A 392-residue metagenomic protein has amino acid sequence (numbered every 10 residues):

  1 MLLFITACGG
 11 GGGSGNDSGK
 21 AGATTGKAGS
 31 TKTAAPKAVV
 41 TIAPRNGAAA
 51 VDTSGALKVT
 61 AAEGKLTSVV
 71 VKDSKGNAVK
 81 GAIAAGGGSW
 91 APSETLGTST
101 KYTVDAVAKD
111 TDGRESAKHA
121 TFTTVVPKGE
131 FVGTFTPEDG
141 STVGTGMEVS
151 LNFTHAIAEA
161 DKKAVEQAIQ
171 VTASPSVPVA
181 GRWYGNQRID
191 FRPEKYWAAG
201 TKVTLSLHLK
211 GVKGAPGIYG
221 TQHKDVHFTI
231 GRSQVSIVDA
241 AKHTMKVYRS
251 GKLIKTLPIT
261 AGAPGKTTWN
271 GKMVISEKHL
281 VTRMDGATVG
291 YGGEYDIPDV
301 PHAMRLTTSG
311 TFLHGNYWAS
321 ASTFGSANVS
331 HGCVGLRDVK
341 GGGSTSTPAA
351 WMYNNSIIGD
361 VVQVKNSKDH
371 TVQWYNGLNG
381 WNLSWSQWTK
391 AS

Functional and structural regions predicted by a protein language model:
M1-I5, G9-R232: Acidic, low-complexity Ser/Thr/Gly/Pro-rich repeat segments typical of extracellular/periplasmic and surface-exposed
T41, K58-T60, V70, T103 (+7 more regions): Soluble periplasmic/extracytoplasmic beta-strand elements of cell-envelope proteins
L66, K101, V107, T154-A158 (+7 more regions): Sec-exported extracytoplasmic/periplasmic mature domains
A82, R182, L253-G262, Y375-N376: Short amphipathic beta-strand/extended segments with alternating polar/hydrophobic composition
K118-A120, Q167, V226, L257 (+3 more regions): Extracytoplasmic/periplasmic beta-strand context in beta-sandwich domains, especially the cupredoxin/COX2 CuA-binding
E130, T136, Q234-K242, N382-S392: Short peripheral tails and domain-boundary helices/loops at the edges of structured domains
T145, G286-S392: Exported/periplasmic cell-wall-interacting domains
G217-G325: Gly/Pro-biased beta-strand-loop elements
